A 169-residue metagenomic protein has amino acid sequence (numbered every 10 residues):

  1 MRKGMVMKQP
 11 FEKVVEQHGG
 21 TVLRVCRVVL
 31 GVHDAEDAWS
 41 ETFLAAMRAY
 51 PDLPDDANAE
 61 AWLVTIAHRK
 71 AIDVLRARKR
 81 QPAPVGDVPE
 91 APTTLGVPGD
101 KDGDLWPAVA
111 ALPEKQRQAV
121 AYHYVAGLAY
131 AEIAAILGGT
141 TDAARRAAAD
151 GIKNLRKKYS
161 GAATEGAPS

Functional and structural regions predicted by a protein language model:
R2-M5, Q9-P10, A135-I136, I152-S169: C-terminal edge and immediately downstream basic/flexible tail or linker adjoining helix-turn-helix-like DNA-binding
K3-K13, L23-E41, Y50-A57, T140-T141: Short, charged helix-capping/linker segments at alpha-helix termini
L23, F43, P113, R117 (+1 more regions): C-terminal flanking helix
D37-L44, A57-R69, R146: Structural recognition of an alpha-helix C-terminal capping motif at a helix-to-coil junction
D52-D55, T65-G86, P98: Arg/Lys-rich amphipathic alpha helix in sigma70-family domain 2
H68, I72, L137-G161: DNA-recognition helix of helix-turn-helix
Q81-V109, A129-Y130: Internal acidic/polar
A119-H123: A short pre-motif secondary-structure segment
